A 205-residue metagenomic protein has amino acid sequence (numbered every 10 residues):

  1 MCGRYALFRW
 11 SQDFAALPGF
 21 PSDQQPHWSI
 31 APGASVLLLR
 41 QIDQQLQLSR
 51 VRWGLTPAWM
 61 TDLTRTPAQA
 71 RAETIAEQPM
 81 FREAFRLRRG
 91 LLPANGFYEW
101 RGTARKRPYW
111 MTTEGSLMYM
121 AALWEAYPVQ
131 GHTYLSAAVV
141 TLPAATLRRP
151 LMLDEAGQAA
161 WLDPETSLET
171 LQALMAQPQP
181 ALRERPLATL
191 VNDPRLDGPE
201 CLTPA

Functional and structural regions predicted by a protein language model:
M1-A205: Short linear sequence motif anchored by a di-proline
